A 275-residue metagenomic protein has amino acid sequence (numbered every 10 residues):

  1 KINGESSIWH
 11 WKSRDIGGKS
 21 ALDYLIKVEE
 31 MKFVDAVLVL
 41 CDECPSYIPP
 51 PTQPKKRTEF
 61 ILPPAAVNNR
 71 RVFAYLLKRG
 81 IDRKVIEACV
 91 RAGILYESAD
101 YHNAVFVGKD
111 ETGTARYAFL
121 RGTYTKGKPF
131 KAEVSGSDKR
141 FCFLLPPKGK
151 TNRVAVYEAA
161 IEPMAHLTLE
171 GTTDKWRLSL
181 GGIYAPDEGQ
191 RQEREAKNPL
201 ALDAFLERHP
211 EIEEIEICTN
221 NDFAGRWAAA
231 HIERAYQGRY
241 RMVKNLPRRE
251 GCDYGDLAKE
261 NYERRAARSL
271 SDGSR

Functional and structural regions predicted by a protein language model:
K1-K78, D272-R275: Non-catalytic accessory segments of DNA primases and related replication-initiation nucleases
W11, L25, L76, F106 (+4 more regions): Terminal peptide-recognition signature
S13, Y157-A159, N220, L246: Small/polar loops that bind or transfer phosphate-bearing groups
I16, E111, D222-F223: Short, glycine-/Ser/Thr-/acidic-enriched flexible segments
L25, T151, T168-R275: TOPRIM fold recognition
M31-K32, D82-K84, T173: Short coil/loop linkers at secondary-structure junctions
K78, K84-F106: Active-site-proximal, Lys/Arg-enriched surface segment that forms a nucleic-acid-binding/basic interface patch
A99-R208: Phosphate-handling DNA/RNA-contact segment within nucleic-acid enzymes
